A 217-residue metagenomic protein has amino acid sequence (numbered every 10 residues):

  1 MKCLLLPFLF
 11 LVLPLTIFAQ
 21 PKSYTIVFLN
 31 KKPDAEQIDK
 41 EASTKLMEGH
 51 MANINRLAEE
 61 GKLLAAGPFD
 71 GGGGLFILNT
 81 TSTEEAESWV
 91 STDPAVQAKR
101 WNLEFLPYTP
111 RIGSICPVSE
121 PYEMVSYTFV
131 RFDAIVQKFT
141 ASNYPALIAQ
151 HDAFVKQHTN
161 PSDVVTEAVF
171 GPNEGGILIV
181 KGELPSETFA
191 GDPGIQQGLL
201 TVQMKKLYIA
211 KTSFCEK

Functional and structural regions predicted by a protein language model:
M1-S23: Bacterial Sec-dependent N-terminal signal peptides
Q20-K217: Conserved, structured core segments of small domains
